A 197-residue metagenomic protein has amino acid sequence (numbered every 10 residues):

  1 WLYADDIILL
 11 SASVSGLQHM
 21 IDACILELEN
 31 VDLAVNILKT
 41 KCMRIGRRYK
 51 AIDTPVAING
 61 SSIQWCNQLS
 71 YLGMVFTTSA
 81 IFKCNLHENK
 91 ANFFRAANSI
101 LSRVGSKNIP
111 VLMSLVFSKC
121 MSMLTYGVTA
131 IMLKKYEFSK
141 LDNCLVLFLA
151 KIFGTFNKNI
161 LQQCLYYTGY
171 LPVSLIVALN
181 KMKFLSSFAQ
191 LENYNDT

Functional and structural regions predicted by a protein language model:
Y3-V31, I45-R48, T78-F82: Catalytic palm subdomain of template-directed nucleic-acid polymerases, centered on the conserved carboxylate motif
D5-I7, L28, D32-V35, C42 (+5 more regions): Mobile genetic element proteins and their domesticated derivatives, centered on retroelements and DNA transposons
L17, I21, L86, M113 (+1 more regions): Hydrophobic packing residues in well-ordered alpha-helices of helical domains and bundles
D22-I25, E29, F94, L101 (+5 more regions): Amphipathic alpha-helical interaction motifs in eukaryotic regulatory proteins
A34-Q68: Short, conserved micro-motifs composed of acidic
L38, V111-L115, G127-K135, N159-L165 (+1 more regions): Short coil/turn segments at secondary-structure boundaries
G60-M132: Basic, alpha-helical interaction scaffolds
Y136-T197: A terminal-accessory region detector
